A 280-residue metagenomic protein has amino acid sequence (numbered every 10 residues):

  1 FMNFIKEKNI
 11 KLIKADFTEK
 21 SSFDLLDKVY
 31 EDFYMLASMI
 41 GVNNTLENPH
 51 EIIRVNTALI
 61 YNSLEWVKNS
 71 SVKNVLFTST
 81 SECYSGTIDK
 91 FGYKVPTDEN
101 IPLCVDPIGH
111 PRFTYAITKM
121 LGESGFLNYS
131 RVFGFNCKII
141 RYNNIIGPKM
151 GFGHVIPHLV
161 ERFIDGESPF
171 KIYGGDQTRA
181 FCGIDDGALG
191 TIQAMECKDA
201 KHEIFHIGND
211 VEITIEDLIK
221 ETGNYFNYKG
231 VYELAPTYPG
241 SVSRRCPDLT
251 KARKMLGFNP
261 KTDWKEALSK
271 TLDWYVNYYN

Functional and structural regions predicted by a protein language model:
F1-I145, Y278: N-terminal Rossmann-like NAD(P)+-binding domain of SDR-like oxidoreductases, especially those catalyzing
M2, D24, L64, L127 (+4 more regions): Solvent-exposed, non-membrane alpha-helical residues enriched in polar/charged side chains
A15-D16, I164-N280: C-terminal substrate-binding subdomain of Rossmann-fold SDR/epimerase-dehydratase oxidoreductases
D24-L25, E47, M150-H154, D185 (+2 more regions): Generic recognition of short, well-ordered alpha-helical segments
M39, N43-L46, A116, I156 (+3 more regions): Glycine-rich phosphate-binding loop at the start of an alpha helix
L46, T78, N136-I139, G153 (+3 more regions): Non-catalytic, surface-exposed connector residues within folded enzymatic/regulatory domains
I88-N100, M120, S124-M195, D210-E212 (+1 more regions): NAD(P)-dependent short-chain dehydrogenase/reductase
